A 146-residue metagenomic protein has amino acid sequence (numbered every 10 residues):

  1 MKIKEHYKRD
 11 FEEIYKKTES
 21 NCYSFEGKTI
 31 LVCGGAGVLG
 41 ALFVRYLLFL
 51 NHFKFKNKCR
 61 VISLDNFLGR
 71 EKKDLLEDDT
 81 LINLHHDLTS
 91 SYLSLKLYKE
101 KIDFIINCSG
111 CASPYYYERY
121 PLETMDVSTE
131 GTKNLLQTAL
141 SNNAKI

Functional and structural regions predicted by a protein language model:
M1-I146: N-terminal Rossmann-like NAD(P)+-binding domain of SDR-like oxidoreductases, especially those catalyzing
